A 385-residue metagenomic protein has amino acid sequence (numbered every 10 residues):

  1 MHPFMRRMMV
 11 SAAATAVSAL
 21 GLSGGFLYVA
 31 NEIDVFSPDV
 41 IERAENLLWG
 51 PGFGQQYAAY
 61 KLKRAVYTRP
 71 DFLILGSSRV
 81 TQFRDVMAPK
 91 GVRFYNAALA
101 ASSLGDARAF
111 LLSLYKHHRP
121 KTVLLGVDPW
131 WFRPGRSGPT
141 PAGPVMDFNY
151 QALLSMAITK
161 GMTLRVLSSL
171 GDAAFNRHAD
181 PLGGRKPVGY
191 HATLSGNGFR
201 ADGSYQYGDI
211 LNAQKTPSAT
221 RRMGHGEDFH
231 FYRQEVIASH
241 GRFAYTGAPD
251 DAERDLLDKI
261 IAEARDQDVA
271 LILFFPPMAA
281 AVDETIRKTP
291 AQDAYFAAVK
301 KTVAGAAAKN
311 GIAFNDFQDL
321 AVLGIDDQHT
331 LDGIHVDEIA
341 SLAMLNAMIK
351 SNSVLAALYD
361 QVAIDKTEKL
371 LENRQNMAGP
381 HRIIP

Functional and structural regions predicted by a protein language model:
R7-A30: Hydrophobic membrane-insertion alpha-helices, especially the h-region of bacterial N-terminal signal peptides
Y28-L47: Alpha-helical transmembrane signal-anchor/signal-peptide segments
A44-L73: Short extracytoplasmic
R69-T163: Membrane-embedded segments
A98-A100, G241-D251, P290-Q292, D332-H335: The substrate-binding groove and active-site-proximal loops of carbohydrate-active enzymes, especially glycoside
P141-Q267, Q361-P385: Secreted/periplasmic serine-hydrolase-like ester/acetyl group-modifying domain
A252-D255, K259-D327: Extended hydrophobic/aromatic segments used for targeting, binding, or gating
A294, K300-P385: C-terminal regions of proteins
